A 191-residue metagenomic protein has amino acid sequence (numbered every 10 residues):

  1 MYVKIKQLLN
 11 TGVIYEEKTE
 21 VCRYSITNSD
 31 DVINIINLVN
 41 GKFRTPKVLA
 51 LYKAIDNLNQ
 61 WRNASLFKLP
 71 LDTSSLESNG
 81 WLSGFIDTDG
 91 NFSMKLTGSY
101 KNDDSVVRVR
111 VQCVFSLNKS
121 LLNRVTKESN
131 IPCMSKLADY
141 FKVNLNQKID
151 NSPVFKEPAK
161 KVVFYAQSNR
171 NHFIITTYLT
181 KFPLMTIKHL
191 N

Functional and structural regions predicted by a protein language model:
M1-N191: Internal intein/HINT superfamily modules and their associated LAGLIDADG
